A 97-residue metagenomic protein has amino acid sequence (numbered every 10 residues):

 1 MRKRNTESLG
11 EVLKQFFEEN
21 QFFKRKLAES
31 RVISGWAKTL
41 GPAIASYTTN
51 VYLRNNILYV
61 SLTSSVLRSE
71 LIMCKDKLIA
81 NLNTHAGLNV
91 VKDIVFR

Functional and structural regions predicted by a protein language model:
M1-K38, V51, L88-F96: N-terminal presequence-like segments and adjacent domain-start helices
F17, A37-I44, I72, N83: Signal for well-folded cores of large energy- and translation-related assemblies
A37-Y59: Short edge beta-strands and adjacent turn/loop segments
S46-Y47, L67, V90: Residue-level marker for the onset of beta-strands and adjacent loop->beta junctions in well-ordered domains
N55-M73: A short interface-forming secondary-structure element
T63, F96-R97: Short loop/turn motifs enriched for small/polar and acidic residues
L71-V90: Short, non-transmembrane amphipathic alpha-helical segments
